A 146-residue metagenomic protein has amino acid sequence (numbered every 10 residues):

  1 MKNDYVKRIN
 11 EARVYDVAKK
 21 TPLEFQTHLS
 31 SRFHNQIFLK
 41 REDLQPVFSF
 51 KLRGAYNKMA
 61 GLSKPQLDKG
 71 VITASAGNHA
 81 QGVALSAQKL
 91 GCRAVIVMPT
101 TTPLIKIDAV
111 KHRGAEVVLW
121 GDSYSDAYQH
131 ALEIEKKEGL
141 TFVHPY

Functional and structural regions predicted by a protein language model:
M1-Y146: PLP-dependent amino-acid enzyme catalytic core
